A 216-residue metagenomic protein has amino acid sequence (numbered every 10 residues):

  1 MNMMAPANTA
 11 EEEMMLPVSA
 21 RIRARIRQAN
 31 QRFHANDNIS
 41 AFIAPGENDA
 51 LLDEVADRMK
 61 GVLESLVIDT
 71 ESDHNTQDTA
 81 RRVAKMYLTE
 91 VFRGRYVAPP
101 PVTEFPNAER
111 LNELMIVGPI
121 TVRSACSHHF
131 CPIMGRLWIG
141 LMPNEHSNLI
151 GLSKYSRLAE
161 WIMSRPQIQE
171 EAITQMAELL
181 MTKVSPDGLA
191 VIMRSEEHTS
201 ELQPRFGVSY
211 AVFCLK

Functional and structural regions predicted by a protein language model:
N2-E196, S200, R205, S209: A domain-level signal for the structural core that forms small-molecule/cofactor-binding pockets and catalytic centers
A211-F213: Domain-scale activation on soluble regions of proteins
